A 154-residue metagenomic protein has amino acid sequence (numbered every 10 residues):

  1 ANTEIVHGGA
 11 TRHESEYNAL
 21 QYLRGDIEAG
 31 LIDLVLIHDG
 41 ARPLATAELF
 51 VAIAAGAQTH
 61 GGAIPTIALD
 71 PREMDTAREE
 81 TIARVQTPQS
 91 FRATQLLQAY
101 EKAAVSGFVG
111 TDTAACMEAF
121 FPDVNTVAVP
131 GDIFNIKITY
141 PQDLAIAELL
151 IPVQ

Functional and structural regions predicted by a protein language model:
A1-I32: Short phosphate-binding loop-to-helix
R12, G40-L44: Acidic metal-phosphate-binding loop of nucleotide-sugar-dependent transferases
E16-Y17, A47-F50, P141: Conserved strand-to-helix beginnings and helix N-cap segments that scaffold or border functional pockets
A19, D39, A68, R92 (+1 more regions): Residue-level signal for inorganic ion chemistry
V35-L36: Short aromatic/hydrophobic "clamp" motif used to bind/position activated sugar donors
L44-V129: Conserved core of the sugar-phosphate nucleotidyltransferase
N125-P130, N135-T139: Conserved active-site beta-strand element of glycosyltransferases/polysaccharide synthases
N135-Q154: Hydrophobic helical membrane-anchoring modules
